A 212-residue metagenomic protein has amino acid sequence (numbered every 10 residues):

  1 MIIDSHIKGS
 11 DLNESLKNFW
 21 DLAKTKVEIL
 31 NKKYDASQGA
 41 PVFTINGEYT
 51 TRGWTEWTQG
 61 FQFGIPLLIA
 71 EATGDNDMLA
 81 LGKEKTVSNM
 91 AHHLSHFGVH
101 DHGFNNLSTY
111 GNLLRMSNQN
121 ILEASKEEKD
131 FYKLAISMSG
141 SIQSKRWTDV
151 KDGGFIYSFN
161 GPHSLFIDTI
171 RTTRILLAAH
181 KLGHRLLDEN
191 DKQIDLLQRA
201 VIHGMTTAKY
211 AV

Functional and structural regions predicted by a protein language model:
M1-V212: Glycan-recognition and catalytic cores of secretory/periplasmic carbohydrate-active enzymes
